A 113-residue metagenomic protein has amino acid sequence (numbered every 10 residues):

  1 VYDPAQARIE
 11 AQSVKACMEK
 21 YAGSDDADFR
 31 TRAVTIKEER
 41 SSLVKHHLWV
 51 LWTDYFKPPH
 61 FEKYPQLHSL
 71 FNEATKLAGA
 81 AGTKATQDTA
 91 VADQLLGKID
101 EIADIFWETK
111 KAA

Functional and structural regions predicted by a protein language model:
V1-R30, H60, P65-E101, I105 (+1 more regions): N-terminal intrinsically disordered, cationic/polar leader segments that include organellar targeting peptides
R30-K45: Alpha-helical segments in soluble extracytoplasmic regions
H46-H47, G79: Charged, amphipathic alpha-helical interaction segments
H47-Y64: Short, solvent-exposed, charged loop/turn and helix-capping segments that join or cap alpha-helices on peripheral
